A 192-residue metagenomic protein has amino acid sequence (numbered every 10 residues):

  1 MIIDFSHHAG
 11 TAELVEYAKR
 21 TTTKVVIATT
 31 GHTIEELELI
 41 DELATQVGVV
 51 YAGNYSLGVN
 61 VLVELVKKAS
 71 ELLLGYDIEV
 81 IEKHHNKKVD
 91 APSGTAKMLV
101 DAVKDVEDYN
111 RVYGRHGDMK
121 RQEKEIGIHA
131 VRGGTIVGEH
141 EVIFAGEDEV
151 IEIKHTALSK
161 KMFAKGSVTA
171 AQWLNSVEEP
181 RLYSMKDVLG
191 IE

Functional and structural regions predicted by a protein language model:
I2-I3, H7: N-terminal Rossmann-like NAD(P) cofactor-binding module of classical short-chain dehydrogenase/reductase
H8, T30-G31, S56, N86 (+1 more regions): Short, surface-exposed acidic/glycine-rich loop or hinge patches that mediate macromolecular interfaces
H8, V15, Y55, V66 (+3 more regions): Hydrophobic alpha-helical segments
A9-T21, A28-Y51, L57-N60, E64-A69: Rossmann-fold NAD(P)-binding glycine/threonine-rich loop
V15, T22, H32, S70-L73 (+2 more regions): Generic helix-packing signal
Y51-V59, H85-P92: Short, surface-exposed loop/turn motifs that are enriched in glycine and acidic residues and include a nearby proline
L74-E192: C-terminal substrate-binding/catalytic lobe of Rossmann-fold NAD(P)-dependent oxidoreductases
